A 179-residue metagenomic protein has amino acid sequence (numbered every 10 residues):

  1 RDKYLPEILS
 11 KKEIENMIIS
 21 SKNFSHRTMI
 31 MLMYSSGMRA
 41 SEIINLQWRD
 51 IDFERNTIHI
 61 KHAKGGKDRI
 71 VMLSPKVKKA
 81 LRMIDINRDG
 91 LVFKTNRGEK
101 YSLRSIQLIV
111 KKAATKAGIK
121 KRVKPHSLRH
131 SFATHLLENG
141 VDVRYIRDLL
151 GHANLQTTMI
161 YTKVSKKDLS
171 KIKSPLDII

Functional and structural regions predicted by a protein language model:
R1-I179: Conserved catalytic core of the tyrosine transesterase superfamily
